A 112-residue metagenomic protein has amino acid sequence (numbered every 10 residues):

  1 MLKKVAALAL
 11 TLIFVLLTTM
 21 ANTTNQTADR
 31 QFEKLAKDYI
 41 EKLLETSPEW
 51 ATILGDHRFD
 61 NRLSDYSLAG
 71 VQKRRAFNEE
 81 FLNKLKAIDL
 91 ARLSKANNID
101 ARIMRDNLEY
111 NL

Functional and structural regions predicted by a protein language model:
M1-A9: Bacterial N-terminal signal peptides that target proteins for export
L8-L17: Bacterial N-terminal signal peptides
L17-L112: N-terminal maturation segment of proteins
